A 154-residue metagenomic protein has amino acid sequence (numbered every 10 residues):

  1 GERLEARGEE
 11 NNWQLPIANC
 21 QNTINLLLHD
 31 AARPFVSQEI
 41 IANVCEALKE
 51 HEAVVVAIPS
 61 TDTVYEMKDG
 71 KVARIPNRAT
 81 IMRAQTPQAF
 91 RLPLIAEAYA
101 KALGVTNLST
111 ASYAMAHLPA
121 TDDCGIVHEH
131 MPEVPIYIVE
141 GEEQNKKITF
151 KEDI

Functional and structural regions predicted by a protein language model:
G1, W13-P16, C20-M67, Q85: Conserved beta-loop-beta/alpha segment of the NTase-like Rossmann-fold superfamily that binds/positions NTPs
G1-I24, V105-A116: Short, basic, low-complexity termini and linkers enriched in Ser/Thr/Gly/Pro that act as targeting/leader peptides
G1-R7, A31-A32, T121-V127: Short intrinsically disordered, low-complexity coil segments enriched in acidic
I40-V44, D69-V72, R91, D153: Short, glycine/charged-enriched secondary-structure capping and boundary segments
C45-E46, V72-R74, H128, Y137: Short secondary-structure boundary/capping segments
Y65-F90: Short, flexible, basic/aromatic active-site loop/helix in glycosyltransferases
M82-I154: Conserved alpha/beta core of the MobA/IspD/sugar-nucleotide pyrophosphorylase nucleotidyltransferase superfamily
